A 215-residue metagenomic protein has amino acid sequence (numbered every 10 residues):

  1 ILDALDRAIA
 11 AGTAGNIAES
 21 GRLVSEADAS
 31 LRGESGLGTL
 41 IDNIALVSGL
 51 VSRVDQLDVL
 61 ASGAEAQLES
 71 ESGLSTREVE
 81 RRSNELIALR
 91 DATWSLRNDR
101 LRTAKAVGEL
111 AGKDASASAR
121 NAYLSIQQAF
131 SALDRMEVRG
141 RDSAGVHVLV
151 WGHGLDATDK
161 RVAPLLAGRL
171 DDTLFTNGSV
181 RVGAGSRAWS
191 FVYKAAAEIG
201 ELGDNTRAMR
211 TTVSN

Functional and structural regions predicted by a protein language model:
I1-N215: N-terminal segments that mediate ammonia production and transfer in glutamine-dependent amidotransferase systems
